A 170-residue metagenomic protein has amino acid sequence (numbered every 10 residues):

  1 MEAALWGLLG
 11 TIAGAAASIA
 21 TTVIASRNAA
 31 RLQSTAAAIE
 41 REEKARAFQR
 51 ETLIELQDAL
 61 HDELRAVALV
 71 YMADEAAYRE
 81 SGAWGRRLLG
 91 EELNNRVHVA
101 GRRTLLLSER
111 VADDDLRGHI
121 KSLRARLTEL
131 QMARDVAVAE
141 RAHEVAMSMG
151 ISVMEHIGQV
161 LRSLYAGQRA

Functional and structural regions predicted by a protein language model:
M1-A13, A17: Short hydrophobic membrane-inserting helices
A20-A170: Conserved non-transmembrane functional hotspots
